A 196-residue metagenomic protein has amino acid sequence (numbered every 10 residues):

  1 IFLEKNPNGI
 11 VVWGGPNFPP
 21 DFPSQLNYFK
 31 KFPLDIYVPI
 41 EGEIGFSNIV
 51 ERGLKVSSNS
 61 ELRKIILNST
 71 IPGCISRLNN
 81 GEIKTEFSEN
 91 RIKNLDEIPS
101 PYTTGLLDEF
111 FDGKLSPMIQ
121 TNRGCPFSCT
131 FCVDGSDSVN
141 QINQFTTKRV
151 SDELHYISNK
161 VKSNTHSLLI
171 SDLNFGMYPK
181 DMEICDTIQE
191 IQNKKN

Functional and structural regions predicted by a protein language model:
I1-S88: Glycine-rich beta-alpha loop elements in corrinoid/cobalamin-binding modules across cobalamin-dependent enzymes
Q25-L26, G53, I92, P101 (+1 more regions): Amphipathic, positively biased hydrophobic alpha-helical segments used for protein targeting and membrane insertion
I36, I92, Q144: Short aromatic/basic micro-patch
V56, S60, I65, I92 (+2 more regions): Low-complexity, intrinsically disordered regions enriched in charged/polar residues
L67-S69, R91, D112, S163: A generic structural signal for short, non-catalytic loop/turn and secondary-structure boundary residues
S88-L95: A short, sequence-level motif marking secondary-structure junctions
D96-N196: Radical SAM [4Fe-4S] cluster-binding motif and immediate context
